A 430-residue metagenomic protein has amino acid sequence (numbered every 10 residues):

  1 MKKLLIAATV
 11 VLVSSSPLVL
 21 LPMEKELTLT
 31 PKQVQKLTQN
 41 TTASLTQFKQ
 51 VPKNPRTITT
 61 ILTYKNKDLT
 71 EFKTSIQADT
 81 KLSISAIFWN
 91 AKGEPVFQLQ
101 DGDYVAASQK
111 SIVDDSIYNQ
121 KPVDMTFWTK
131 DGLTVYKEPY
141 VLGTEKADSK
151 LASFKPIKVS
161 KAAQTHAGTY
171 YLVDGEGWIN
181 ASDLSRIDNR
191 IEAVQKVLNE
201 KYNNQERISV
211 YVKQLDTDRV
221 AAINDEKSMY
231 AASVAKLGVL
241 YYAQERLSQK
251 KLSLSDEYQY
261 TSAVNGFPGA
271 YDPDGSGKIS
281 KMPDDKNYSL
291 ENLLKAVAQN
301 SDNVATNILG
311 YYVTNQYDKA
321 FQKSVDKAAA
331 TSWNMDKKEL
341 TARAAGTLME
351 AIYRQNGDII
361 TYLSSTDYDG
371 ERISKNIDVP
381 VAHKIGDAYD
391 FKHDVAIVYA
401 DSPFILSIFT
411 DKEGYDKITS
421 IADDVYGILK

Functional and structural regions predicted by a protein language model:
K2-L5, V10-T63, S75-I76, K92-P95 (+3 more regions): SH3-family beta-barrel domains
K3, P17-P31, P156, Q164-H166 (+7 more regions): Structured C-terminal helix/loop/strand segments within mature extracytoplasmic catalytic/sensor domains
L27-N40, L69-Q109, A152-S182: SH3/SH3-like beta-barrel superfamily modules
Q109-V141, E145-Q205: Non-catalytic propeptide/linker segments at domain boundaries
D174, K213-D216, T261-A263, V297-S301 (+5 more regions): Active-site-proximal beta-strand/loop segments in catalytic clefts of secreted hydrolases
D183-S228, A298: Beta-lactamase-like hydrolase cores
N189-A193, S262, P268-Q355: Active-site-adjacent helix/loop patches that line small-molecule binding or acyl-intermediate pockets
Y230-Y260, V297, L406: Active-site SXXK
